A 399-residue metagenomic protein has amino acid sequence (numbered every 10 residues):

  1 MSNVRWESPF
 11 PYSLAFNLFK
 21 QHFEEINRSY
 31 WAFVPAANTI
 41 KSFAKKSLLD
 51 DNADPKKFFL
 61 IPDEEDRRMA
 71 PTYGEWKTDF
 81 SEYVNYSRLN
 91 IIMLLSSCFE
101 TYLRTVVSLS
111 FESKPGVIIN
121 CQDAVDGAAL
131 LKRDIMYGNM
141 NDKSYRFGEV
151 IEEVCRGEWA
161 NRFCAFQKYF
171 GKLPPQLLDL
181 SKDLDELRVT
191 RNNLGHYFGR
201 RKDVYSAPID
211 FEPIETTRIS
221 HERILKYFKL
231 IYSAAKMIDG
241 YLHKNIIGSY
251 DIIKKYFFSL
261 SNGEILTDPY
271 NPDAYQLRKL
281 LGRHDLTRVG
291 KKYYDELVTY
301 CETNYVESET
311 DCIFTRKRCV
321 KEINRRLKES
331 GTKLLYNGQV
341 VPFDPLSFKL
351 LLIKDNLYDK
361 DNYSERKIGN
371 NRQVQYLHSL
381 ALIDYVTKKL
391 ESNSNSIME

Functional and structural regions predicted by a protein language model:
M1-L14, R200-E399: Polyanionic, low-complexity intrinsically disordered segments
M1-M93: Charged alpha-helical initiation segments
V4-E25, T101-D126, C155-K168, K255-L260 (+1 more regions): Short, charged N-terminal helix-start/capping segments
L18-R28, A32, L94, E186-N193 (+3 more regions): Charged, amphipathic alpha-helical oligomerization/scaffolding segments
K20-F23, N27, P62, I151 (+3 more regions): Prokaryotic Sec-type signal peptides and long signal-anchor helices with extended Leu/Ile/Val-rich h-regions
L60-T190, I383: Helix-loop junctions and short alpha-helical segments
L103-F111, N192-D203, K236-H243: Charged/polar positions within long, soluble alpha-helices
D179-A207: Histidine-centered, metal-coordinating catalytic motifs and their short helical/loop contexts
